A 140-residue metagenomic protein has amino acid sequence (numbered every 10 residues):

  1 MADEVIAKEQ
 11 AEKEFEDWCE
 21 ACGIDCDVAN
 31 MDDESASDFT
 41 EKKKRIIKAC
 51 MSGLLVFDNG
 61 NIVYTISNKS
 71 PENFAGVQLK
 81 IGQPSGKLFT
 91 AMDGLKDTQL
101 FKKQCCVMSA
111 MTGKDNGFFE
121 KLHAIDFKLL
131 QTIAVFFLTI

Functional and structural regions predicted by a protein language model:
M1-I140: Short, surface-exposed, charged amphipathic helix/loop patches that serve as local interaction elements
